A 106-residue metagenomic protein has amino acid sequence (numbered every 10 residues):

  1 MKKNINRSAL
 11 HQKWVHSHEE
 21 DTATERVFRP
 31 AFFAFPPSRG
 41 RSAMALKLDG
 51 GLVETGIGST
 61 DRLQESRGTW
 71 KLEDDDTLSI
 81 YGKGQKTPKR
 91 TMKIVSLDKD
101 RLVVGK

Functional and structural regions predicted by a protein language model:
M1-K106: Lipid interaction determinants
